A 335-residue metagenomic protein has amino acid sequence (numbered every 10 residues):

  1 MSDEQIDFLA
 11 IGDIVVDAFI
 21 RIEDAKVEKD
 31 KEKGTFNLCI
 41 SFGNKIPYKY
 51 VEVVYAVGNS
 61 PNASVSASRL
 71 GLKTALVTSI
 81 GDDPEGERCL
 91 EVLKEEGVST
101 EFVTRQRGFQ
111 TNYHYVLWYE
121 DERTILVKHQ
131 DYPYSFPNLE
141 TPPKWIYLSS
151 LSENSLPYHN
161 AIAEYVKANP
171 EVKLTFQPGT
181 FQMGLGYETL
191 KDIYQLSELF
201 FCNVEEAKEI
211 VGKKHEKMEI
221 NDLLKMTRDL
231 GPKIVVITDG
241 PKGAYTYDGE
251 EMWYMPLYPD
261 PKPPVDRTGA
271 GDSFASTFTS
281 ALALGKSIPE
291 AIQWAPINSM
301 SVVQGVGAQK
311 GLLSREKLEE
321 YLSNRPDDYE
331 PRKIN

Functional and structural regions predicted by a protein language model:
M1-A75, E87, R332-N335: Glycine-rich phosphate/adenosyl-contacting loop at the front of the ribokinase-like
M1-L9, E28, K214-N335: Conserved phosphate-binding/catalytic region of the ribokinase-like
F8, N138-E140, L190-I193: Structural alpha-helical scaffold elements that stabilize or flank donor/cofactor-binding regions in carbohydrate
L9, A75, Y147, L174-T175 (+2 more regions): Structural detector of well-ordered beta-strand residues that form the stable sheet scaffold of enzyme domains
D13-I14, L151, S273: Active-site metal-binding loops of divalent metal-dependent hydrolases
V92-F109: A glycine-rich helix N-cap at a beta->alpha junction
E101-R105, H114-P157: Conserved phosphate-binding/catalytic loop of the ribokinase/pfkB sugar-kinase fold
A163, A168-K173, T180-Y254: Conserved phosphate/ATP/ADP-binding segment of small-molecule kinases
